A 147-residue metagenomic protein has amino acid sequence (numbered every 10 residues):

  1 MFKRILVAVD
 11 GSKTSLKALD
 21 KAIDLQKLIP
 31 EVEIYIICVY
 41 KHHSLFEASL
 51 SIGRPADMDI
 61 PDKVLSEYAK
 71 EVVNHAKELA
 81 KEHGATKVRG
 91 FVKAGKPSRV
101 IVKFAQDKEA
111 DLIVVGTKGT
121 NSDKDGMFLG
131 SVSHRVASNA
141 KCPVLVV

Functional and structural regions predicted by a protein language model:
M1-A56: Small/aliphatic-rich secondary-structure junction motif
S51-P55, Q106-K108, S131-V132: Short, hinge-like loop/turn segments at secondary-structure boundaries
A56-K70: A short acidic, glycine-rich active-site loop that binds or catalyzes chemistry on phosphate/adenosine moieties
H75-I113: Structural beta-alpha unit
V115-S138: Glycine-rich, Arg-bearing micro-motifs that act as flexible, cationic patches
P143-V147: Short hydrophobic/aromatic patches at helix-to-coil boundaries
